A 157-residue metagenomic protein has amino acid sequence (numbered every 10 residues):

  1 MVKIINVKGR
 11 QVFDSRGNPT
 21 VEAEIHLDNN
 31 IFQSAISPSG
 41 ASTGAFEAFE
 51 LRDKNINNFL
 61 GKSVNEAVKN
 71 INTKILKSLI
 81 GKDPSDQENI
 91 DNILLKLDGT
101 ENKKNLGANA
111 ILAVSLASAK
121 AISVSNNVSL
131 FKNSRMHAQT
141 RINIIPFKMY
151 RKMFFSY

Functional and structural regions predicted by a protein language model:
M1-T20: Short, Gly/Pro- and small/polar-rich lid/capping loops
T20, F32-Q33, I56: Short, isolated positions in well-ordered beta-strands
V21-I25: Short beta-strand scaffold segments in enzyme catalytic cores
L27-I31: Short acidic-glycine loop/turn motifs at beta-strand connectors
Q33, T43-E47, V128-Y157: Flexible glycine-/small-residue-enriched beta->alpha junction loops that bind anionic phosphate/pyrophosphate groups
S37-S39: Short Gly/aromatic-enriched secondary-structure transition segments
A41-V128: Metal- or metallocofactor-binding catalytic centers and their adjacent structured scaffolds across diverse enzyme
